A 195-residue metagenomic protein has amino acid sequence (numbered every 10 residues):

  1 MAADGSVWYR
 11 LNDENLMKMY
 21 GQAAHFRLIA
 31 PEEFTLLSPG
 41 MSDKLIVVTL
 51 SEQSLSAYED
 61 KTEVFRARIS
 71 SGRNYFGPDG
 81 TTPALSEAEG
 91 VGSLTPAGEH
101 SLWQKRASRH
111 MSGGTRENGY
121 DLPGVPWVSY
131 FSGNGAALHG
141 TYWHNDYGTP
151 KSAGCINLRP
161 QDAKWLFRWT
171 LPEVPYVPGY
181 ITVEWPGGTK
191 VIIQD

Functional and structural regions predicted by a protein language model:
M1-A24: SH3/SH3-like beta-barrel superfamily modules
D4-S6, V48-Q53, P123-V125, P186-G187: A short, compositionally biased
E14-L16, S51-Q53, D60-T62, G72-N74 (+4 more regions): Solvent-exposed coil/turn segments that connect beta secondary-structure elements in extracytoplasmic/periplasmic
A23-P31: Structured surface patches comprising rigid loops and adjacent beta-strands/short helices at the edges of well-ordered
A30-G80: A structural motif detector for short, solvent-exposed N-terminal "entry" segments of globular domains
M41, G92-A97, R106-D195: Exported/periplasmic cell-wall-interacting domains
L55, L102, S129: Conserved hydrophobic/aromatic pocket- or pore-lining residues that grip, position, or stack substrates in active sites
S71-A97: Electropositive
